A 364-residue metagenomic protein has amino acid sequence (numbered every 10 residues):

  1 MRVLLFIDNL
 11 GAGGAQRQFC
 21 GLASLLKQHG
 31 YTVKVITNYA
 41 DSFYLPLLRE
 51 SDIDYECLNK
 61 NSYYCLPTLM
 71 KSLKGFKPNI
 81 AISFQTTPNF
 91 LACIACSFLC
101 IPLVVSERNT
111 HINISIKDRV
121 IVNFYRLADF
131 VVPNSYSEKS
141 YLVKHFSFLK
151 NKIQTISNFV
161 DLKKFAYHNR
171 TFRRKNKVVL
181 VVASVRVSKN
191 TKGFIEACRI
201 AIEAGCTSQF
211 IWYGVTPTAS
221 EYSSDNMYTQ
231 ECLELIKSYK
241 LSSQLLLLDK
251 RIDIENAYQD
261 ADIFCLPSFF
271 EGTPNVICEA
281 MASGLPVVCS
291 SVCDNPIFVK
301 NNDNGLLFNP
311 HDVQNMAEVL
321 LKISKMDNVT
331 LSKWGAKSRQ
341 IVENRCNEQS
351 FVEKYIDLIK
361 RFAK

Functional and structural regions predicted by a protein language model:
L4, F172-K189, I195-C198, I211: Conserved donor-binding/catalytic core segment of Leloir-type glycosyltransferases
S62, S83-N89, E107: Short His-centered aromatic/hydrophobic patch
Y64, V143-K144, K152, S157-K175: Acidic anion/phosphate-binding donor-loop and adjacent secondary structure in glycosyltransferase catalytic cores
L103-P133, S140, S147-F148: A conserved, positively charged/aromatic
K250, F269: Aromatic "clamp/platform" in nucleotide-sugar-dependent glycosyltransferases that forms part of the donor/acceptor
P286-C289, V299: Short hydrophobic beta-strand element within catalytic cores of glycosyltransferases and related nucleotide-activated
N301-N302, L306-V313, K322-N328: Conserved acidic donor-binding segment of nucleotide-sugar-dependent glycosyltransferases
N315, K322, V329-R345, F351-D357: A short, well-ordered alpha-helix in the C-terminal region of glycosyltransferases
